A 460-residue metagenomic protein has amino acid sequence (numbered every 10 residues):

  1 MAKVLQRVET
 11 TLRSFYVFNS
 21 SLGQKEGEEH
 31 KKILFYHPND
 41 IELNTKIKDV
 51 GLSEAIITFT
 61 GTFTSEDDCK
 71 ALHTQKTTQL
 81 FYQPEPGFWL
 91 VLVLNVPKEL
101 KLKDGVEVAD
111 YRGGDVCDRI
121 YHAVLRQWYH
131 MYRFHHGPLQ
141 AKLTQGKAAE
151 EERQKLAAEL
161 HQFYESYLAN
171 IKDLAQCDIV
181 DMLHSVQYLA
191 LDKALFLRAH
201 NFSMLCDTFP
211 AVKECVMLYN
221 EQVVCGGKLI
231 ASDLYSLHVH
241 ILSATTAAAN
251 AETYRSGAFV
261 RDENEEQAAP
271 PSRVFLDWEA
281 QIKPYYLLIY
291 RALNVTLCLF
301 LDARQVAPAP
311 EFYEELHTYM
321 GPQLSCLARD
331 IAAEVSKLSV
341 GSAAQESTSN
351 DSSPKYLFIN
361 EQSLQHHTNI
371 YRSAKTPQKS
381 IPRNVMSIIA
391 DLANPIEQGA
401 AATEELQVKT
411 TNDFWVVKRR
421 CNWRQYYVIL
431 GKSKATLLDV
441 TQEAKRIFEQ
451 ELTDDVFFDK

Functional and structural regions predicted by a protein language model:
M1-K460: Intrinsically disordered, Ser/Thr-rich regulatory regions of eukaryotic membrane-trafficking proteins
